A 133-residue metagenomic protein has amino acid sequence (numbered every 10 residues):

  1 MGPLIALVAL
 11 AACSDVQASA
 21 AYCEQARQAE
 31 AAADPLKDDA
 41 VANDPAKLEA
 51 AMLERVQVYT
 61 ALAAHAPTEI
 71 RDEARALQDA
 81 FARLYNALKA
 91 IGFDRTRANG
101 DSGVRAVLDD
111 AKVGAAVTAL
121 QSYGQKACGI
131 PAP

Functional and structural regions predicted by a protein language model:
M1-C13: Sec-dependent bacterial lipoprotein signal peptides
C13-Q17, G129: Bacterial signal peptide processing site
V16-R27: Onset of an N-terminal alpha helix
Q25-A40, R95-P133: C-terminal amphipathic alpha-helix
Q28-G92, Q121: Alpha-helical segments in soluble extracytoplasmic regions
